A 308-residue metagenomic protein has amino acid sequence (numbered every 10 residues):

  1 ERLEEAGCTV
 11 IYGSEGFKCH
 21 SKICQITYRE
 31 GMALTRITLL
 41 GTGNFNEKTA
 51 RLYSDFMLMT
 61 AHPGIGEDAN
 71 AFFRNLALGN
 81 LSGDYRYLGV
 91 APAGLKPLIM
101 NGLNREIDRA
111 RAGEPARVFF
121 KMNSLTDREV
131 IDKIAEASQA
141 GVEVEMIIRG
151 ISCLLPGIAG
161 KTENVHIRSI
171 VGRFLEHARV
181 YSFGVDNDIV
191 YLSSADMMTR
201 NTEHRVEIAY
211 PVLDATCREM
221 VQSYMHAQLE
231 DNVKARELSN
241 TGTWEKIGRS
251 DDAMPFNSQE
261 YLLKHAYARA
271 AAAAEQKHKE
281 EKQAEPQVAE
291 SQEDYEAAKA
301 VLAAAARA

Functional and structural regions predicted by a protein language model:
E1-T49, G64-G66, P92-A308: PLD/PLD-like phosphodiesterase catalytic module centered on the HKD motif
F45-L78, V221: Mobile "lid/hinge" segments at catalytic clefts and subdomain interfaces of large enzymes
G79-L88, G113-P115: Gly-rich Lys/Arg/Thr-decorated short loops/hinges at beta-loop-alpha junctions or inter-strand turns that position
